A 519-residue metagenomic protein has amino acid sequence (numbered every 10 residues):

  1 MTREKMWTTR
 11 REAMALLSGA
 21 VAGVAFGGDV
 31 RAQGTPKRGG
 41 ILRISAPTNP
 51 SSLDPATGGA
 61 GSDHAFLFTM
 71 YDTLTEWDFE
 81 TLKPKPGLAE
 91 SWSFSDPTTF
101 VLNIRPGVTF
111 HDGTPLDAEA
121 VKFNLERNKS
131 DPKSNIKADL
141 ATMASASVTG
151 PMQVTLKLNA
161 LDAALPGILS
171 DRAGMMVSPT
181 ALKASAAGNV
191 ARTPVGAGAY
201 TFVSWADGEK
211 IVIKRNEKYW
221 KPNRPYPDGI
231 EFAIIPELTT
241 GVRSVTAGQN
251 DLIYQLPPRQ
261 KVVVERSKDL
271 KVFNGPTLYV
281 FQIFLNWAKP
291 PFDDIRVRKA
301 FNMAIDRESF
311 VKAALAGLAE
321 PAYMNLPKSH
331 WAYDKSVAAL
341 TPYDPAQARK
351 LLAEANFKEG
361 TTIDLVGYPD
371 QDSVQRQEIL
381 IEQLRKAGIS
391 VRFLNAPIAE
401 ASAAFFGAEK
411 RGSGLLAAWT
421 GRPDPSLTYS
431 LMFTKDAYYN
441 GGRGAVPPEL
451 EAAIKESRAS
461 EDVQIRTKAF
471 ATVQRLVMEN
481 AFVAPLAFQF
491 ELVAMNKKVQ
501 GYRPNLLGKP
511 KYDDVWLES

Functional and structural regions predicted by a protein language model:
I44, G113, Q383-F433, A469: Periplasmic binding protein-like
S45-D96, E126, T193-G196: N-terminal lobe/hinge region of extracytoplasmic solute-binding protein
D78-K83, D171-P225, G229, A346 (+1 more regions): Gly/Pro-rich hinge or "lid" segments in bacterial periplasmic/extracellular proteins
S93, A138-L182, S204: Surface-exposed binding/hinge segments that line and control ligand-binding clefts or catalytic entry sites
D117-N124, P151-T155, G198-A199, Y226-G229 (+6 more regions): Alpha-helical secondary-structure segments
E217-V263, S390: Ligand-site clamp/hinge motif
E320-E354, D372-Q375: Structural transition elements
D372, R392-S402, T428-K497, S519: Extracytoplasmic/peripheral linker and loop segments enriched in polar/acidic and small residues with frequent Thr/Pro
